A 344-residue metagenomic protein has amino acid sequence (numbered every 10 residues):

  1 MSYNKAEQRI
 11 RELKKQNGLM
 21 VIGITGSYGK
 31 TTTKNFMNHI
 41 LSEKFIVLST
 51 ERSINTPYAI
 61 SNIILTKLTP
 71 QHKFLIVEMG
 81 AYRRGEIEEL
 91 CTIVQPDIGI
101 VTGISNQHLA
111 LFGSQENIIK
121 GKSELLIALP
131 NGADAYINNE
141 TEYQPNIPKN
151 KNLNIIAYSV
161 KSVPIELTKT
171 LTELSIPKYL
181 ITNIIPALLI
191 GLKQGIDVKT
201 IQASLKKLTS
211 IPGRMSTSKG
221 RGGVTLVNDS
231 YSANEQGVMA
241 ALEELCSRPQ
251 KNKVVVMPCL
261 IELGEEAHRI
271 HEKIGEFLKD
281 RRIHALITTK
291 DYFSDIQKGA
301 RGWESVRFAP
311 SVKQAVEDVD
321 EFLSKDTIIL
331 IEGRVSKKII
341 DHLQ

Functional and structural regions predicted by a protein language model:
M1, L192-K199, A203-G213, T217-Q344: ATP-dependent carboxylate-amine ligase
M1-N139, Y143-L153, L192, P249 (+1 more regions): Phosphate-binding loop of NTP-binding sites
T25-S27, T50-R52, M79-G80, G103-I104 (+9 more regions): Fold-independent oxyanion-binding glycine-rich loops and adjacent beta-strand/coil segments at enzyme active sites
T32, N55-Y58, G85, T182 (+3 more regions): Residues that form or flank phosphate/diphosphate-binding pockets in enzymes that use nucleotide phosphates
K34, P57, I87, Q144 (+6 more regions): A general structural signal for well-ordered alpha-helical segments in protein cores
N55-T56, V160-L167, S311-E317: A short acidic, often aromatic-flanked loop/helix-cap motif at beta-alpha or helix-coil junctions that lines enzyme
K73-F74, I98, P186, L323-G333: Short SAM/SAH-binding signature in class I
I100-T225, Q250-K251, E276-A285, T289-V306: Acidic, Mg2+-coordinating active-site environments of NTP-dependent enzymes
